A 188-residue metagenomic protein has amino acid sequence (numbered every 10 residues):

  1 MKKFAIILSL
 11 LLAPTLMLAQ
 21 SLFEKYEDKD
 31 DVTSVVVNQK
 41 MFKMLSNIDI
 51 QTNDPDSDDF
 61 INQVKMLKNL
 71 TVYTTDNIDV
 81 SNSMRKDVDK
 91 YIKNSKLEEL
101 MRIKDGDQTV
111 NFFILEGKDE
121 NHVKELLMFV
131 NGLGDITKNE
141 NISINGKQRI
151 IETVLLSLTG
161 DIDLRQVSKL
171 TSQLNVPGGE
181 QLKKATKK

Functional and structural regions predicted by a protein language model:
M1-K25: Bacterial Sec-dependent N-terminal signal peptides
E24-V88: Early exported N-terminus immediately downstream of N-terminal targeting peptides
K40, N77, L115-K118, N131-G134 (+1 more regions): Solvent-exposed coil/turn segments that connect beta secondary-structure elements in extracytoplasmic/periplasmic
Q63, Y91-N94, Q173, P177: Structured segments of extracytoplasmic/periplasmic soluble domains in secreted or envelope-associated proteins
L70-T74, M128, L156: Short cationic amphipathic helices and targeting signals
M84-E152: Surface-exposed, polar helix/loop patches in the mature regions of secreted/periplasmic/lumenal proteins that form
E152-K188: C-terminal partner/receptor-binding element of secreted or periplasmic proteins
